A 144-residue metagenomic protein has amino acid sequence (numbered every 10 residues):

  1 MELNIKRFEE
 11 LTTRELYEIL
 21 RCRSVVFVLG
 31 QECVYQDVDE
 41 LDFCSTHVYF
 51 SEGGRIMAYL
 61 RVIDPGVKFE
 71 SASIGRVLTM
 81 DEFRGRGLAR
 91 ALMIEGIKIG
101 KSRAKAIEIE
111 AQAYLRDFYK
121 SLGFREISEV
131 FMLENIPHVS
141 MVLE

Functional and structural regions predicted by a protein language model:
M1-H47, S51-I56: Short amphipathic alpha-helix that is part of the acyltransferase structural core
R23, Y119, F124: Conserved active-site tyrosine of GNAT-family acetyltransferases
Y49, R55-P65, S71-L78: Conserved beta-strand in the GNAT
P65-I74, R84, R103, L133-P137: A conserved beta-turn-beta hairpin within the catalytic core of GNAT-like acetyltransferases that forms part
T79, G85-K98: Conserved acetyl-CoA-binding loop-helix of GNAT-fold acetyltransferases
K98-Q112: Conserved GNAT acetyl-CoA-binding A-motif
E108-K120, M132-N135: Conserved beta-strand-loop-alpha-helix junction that forms the acyl-donor binding cleft
R125-S140: Conserved catalytic-core motifs of GNAT/GCN5-like acyltransferases
